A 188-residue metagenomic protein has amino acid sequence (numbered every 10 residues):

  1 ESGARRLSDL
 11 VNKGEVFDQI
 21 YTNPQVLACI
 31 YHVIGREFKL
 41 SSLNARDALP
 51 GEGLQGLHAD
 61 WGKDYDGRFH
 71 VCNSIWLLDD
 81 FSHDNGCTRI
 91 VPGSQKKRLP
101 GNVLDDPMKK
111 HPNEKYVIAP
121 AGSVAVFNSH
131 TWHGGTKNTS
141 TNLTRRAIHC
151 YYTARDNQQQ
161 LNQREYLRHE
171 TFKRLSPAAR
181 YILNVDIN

Functional and structural regions predicted by a protein language model:
E1, Y65-H70, S140-T144: A generic structural micro-feature
E1-Y65, Y181: Non-heme Fe(II)-dependent double-stranded beta-helix
K13, S41, H70, D84-G86 (+1 more regions): Residues that flank catalytic or metal-binding motifs in active/ligand-binding sites
G14-Q19, H111-E114, G135-T136: Active-site rim elements
S42-A45, S74-W76, I148-Y152: A structural signal for short, well-ordered beta-strand segments
E52-I118, N157-L167: Catalytic core of non-heme Fe(II) oxygenases with the double-stranded beta-helix
I118-H133, R146: Conserved metal-binding segment of the jelly-roll/cupin
T131-W132, T136-N188: Non-heme Fe(II)/2-oxoglutarate
